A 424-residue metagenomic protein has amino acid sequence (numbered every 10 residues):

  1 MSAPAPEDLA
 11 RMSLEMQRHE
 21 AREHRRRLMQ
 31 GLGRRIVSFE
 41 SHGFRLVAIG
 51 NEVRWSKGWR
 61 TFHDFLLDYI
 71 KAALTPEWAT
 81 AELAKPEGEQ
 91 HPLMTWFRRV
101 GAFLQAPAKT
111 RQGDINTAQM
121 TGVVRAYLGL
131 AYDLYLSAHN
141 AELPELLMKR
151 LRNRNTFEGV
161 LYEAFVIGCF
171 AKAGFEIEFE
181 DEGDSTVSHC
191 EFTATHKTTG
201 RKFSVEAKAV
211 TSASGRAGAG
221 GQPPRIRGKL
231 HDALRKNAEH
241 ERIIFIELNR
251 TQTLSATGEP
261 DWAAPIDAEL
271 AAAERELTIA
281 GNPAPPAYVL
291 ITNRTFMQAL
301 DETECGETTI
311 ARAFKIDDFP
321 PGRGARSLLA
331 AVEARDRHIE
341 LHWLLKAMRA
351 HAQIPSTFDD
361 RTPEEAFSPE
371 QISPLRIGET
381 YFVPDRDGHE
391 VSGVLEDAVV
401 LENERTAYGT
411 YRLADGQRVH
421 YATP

Functional and structural regions predicted by a protein language model:
S2-V160, A164-A173, K208-P424: Charged, structured surface patches that assemble and position nucleic-acid processing machinery
F170, F192-A194, R201-T211: Conserved catalytic cores of phosphodiester-cleaving nucleases, focusing on short active-site segments
K172-T195: A short acidic/basic microdomain associated with nuclease active sites
S188, G200, A238-H240: Residue-level preference for short coil/turn positions at secondary-structure junctions
T199-G200, G416: Detector for glycine-centered tight turns/loop "hinges" at secondary-structure junctions
